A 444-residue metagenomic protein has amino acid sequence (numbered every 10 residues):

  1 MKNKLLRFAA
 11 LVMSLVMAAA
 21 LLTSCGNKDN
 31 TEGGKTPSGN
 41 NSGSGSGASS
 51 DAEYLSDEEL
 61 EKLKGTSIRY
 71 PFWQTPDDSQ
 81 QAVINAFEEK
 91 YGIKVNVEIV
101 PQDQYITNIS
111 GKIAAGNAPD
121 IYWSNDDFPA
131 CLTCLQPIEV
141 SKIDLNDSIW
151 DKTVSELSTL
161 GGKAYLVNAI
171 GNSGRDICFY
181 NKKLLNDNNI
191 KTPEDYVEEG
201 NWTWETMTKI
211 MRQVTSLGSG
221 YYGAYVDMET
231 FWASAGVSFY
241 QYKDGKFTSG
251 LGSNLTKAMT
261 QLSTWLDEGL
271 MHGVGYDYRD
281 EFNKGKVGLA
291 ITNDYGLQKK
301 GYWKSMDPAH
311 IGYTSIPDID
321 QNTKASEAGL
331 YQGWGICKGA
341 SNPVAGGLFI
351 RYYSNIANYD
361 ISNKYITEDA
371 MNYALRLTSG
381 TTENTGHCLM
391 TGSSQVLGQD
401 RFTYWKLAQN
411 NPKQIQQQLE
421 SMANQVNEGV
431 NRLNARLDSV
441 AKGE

Functional and structural regions predicted by a protein language model:
A20-S24: C-terminal motif of bacterial Sec signal peptides marking the signal peptidase cleavage site
S38, S42-S46, P343, A357-E444: Conserved C-terminal helix/tail region of periplasmic/extracytoplasmic solute-binding proteins
S46-K62, S124-R175, E205, T314: Hinge/lid segment of periplasmic solute-binding proteins
L63-T75, I93-E98, D120-I121, Y165: Short, well-ordered beta-strand elements
N85-K152, N188, G288-L289, S305: Extracytoplasmic "Venus flytrap"/periplasmic binding protein-like
G161-N172, D176, T203-T248: Extracytoplasmic/periplasmic solute-binding protein
T208-M211, D244-G275: Glycine-centered hinge/linker elements that transmit conformational signals in sensory and ligand-binding systems
W303-I366: Extracytoplasmic/periplasmic substrate-recognition and gating elements
